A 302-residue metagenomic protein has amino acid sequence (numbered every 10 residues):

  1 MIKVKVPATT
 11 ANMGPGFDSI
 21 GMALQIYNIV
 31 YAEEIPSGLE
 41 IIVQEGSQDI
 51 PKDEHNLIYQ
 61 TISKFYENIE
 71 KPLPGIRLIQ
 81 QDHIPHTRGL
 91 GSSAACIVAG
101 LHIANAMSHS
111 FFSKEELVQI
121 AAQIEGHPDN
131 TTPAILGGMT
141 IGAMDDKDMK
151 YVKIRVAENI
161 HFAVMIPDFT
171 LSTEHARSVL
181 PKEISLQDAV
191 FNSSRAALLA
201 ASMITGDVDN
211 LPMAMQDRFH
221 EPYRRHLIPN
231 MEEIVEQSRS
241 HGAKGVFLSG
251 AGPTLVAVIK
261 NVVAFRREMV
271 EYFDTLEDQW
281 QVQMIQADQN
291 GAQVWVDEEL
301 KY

Functional and structural regions predicted by a protein language model:
M1-R88, H102, A106, S110-F112 (+3 more regions): ATP-binding N-lobe of GHMP and related small-molecule kinases
K5-P7, A23, A134-G137, A143 (+2 more regions): Short beta-strand segments
D18-G21, A122-T132, K150-R155, A200 (+1 more regions): A generic local secondary-structure boundary/capping motif
E33, A134, T140-D145, V256-K260 (+1 more regions): Short beta-strand-to-turn element immediately C-terminal to the catalytic PLP-Schiff-base lysine in fold type I
P72-M149: Gly/Ser-rich oxyanion-binding loop with an adjacent helix/lid that shapes the negatively charged ligand pocket
I166-R225: Active-site rim beta-loop-alpha module in soluble metabolic enzymes
M203-Y302: Glycine-rich, charge-dense phosphate/pyrophosphate-binding loop(s) and the adjacent flexible "lid"/catalytic subdomain
